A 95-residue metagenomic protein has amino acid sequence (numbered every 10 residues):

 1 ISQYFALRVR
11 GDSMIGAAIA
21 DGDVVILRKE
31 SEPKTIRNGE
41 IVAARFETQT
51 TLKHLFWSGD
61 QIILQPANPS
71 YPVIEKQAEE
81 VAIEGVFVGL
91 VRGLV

Functional and structural regions predicted by a protein language model:
I1-V95: Acidic/glycine-rich C-terminal interaction modules and beta/coil loop segments that lie outside canonical DNA-binding
